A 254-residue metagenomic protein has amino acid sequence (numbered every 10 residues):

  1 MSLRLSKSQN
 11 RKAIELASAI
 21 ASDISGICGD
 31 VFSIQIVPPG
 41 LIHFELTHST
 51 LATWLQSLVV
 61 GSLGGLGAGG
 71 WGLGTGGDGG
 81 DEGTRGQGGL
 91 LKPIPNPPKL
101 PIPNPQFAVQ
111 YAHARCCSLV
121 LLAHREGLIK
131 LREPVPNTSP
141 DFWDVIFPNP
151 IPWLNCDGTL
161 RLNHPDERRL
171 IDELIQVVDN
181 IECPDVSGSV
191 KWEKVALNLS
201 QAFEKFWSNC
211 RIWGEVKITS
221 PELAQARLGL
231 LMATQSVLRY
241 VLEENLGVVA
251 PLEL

Functional and structural regions predicted by a protein language model:
M1-G67, G74-G80, L91-L254: Non-catalytic interaction-recognition regions
